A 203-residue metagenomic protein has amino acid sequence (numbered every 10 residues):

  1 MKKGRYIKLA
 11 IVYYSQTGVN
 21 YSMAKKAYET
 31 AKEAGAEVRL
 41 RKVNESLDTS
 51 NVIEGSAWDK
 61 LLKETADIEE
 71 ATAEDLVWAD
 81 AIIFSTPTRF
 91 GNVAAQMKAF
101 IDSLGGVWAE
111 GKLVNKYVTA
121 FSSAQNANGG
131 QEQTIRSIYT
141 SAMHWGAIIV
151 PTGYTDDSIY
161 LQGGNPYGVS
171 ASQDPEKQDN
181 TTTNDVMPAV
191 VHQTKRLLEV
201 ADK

Functional and structural regions predicted by a protein language model:
M1-K112, Q173-K203: N-terminal beta1-alpha1-beta2 submodule of the flavodoxin-like/Rossmannoid cofactor-binding fold
Y6, Y13-Y14, Y21, Y28 (+5 more regions): Sequence-level detector for tyrosine residue identity
V19, T86, N92, G130-Q131 (+4 more regions): Gly/Ser/Thr-rich helix-start
V43-D48, G146-K177: Mobile beta-alpha loop/short-helix "lid" or hinge segments that flank ligand
N92-A95, E110, N115, S123 (+2 more regions): Generic structural "secondary-structure junction" signal
D102-A109, S123-N126, H144, G168-V169: Alpha-helix boundary/capping detector
V114-Q162: Short, glycine-/small-residue-rich phosphate/pyrophosphate-handling segment
